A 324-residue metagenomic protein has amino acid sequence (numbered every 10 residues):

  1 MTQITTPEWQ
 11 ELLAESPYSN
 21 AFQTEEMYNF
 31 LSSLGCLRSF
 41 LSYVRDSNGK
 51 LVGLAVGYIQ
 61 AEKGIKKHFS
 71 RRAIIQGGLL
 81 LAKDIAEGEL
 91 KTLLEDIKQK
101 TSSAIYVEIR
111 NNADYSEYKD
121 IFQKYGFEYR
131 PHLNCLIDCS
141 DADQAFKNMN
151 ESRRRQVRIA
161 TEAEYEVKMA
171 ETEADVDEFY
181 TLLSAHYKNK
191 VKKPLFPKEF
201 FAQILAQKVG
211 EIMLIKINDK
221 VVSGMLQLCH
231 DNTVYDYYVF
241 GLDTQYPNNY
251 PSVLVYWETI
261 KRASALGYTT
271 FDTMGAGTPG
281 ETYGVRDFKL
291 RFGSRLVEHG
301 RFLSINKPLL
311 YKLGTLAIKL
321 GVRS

Functional and structural regions predicted by a protein language model:
M1-S47, L54-I65, N111-N248: A conserved beta-strand-loop-helix scaffold within acyl/acetyltransferase catalytic domains
L12, K100, R262: Short alpha-helical functional segments enriched in proximate histidine and acidic residues
L37-S39, S102-Y106, G210, A265-Y268: Short, high-confidence coil segments that cap the C-terminus of an alpha-helix and link into the following beta-strand
L41, A55, I59-A61, D120-Q144 (+1 more regions): Active-site/acyl-donor-binding loops of N-acyltransferases
Y43, L54, L80-A82, K91-I97 (+1 more regions): Aromatic (often tryptophan-rich) hydrophobic motifs at membrane interfaces
A61-Q76: Conserved acyl-donor/pantetheine-binding loop and adjacent beta-alpha core of acyl/acetyltransferases and related
R72-S116: A gly/proline- and charged-residue-enriched helix-loop-helix capping module
